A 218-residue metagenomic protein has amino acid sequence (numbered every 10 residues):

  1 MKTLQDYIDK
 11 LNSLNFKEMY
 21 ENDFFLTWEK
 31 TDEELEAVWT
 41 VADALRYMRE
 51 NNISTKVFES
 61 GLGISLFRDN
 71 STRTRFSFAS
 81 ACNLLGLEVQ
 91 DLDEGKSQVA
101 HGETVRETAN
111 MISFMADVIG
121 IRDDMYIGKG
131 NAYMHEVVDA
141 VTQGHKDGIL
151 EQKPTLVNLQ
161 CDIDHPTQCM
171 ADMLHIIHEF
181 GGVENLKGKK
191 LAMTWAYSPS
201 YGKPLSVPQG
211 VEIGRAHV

Functional and structural regions predicted by a protein language model:
M1, N52, G148-I149, G181-G182: Short, flexible coil/linker elements and helix-boundary hinge sites characteristic of intrinsically disordered
M1-F76, S80: Positively charged, low-complexity intrinsically disordered leader regions
K17-Y20, H175-G181: Conserved catalytic or regulatory cores that recognize and/or transform ribose-phosphate-containing ligands
T31, D124-A132, Q143, Y197-S206: Short, charged helix-to-loop "capping" segments that act as catalytic/coupling loops
A37-A44, M111, E136, A171-H178 (+2 more regions): Alpha-helical scaffold segments in soluble metabolic enzymes
R46-E50, H145, F180: Secondary-structure transition/hinge residues
K56-I177: Phosphate/diphosphate ligand-binding glycine-rich loop within oxidoreductases
R68-N83, I177-H217: Glycine-rich phosphate/diphosphate-binding loop of Rossmann-like nucleotide-binding domains
